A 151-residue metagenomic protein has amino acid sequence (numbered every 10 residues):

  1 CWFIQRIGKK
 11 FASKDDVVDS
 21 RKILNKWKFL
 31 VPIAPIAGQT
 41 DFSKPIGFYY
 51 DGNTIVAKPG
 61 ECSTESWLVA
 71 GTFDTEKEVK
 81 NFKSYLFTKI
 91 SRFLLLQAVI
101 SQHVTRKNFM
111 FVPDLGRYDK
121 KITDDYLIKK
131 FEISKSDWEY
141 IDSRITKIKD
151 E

Functional and structural regions predicted by a protein language model:
C1-I122, Y126-E132, D137, S143-E151: Polybasic, glycine- and aromatic-enriched phosphate-binding surface used to engage nucleic acids
